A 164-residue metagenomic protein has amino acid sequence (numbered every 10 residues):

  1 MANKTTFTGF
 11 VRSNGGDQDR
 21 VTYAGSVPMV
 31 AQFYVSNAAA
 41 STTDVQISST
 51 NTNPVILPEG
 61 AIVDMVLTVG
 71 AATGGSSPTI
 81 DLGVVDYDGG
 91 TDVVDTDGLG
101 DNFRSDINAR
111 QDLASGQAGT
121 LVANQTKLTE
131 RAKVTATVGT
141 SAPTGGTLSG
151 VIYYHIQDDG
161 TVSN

Functional and structural regions predicted by a protein language model:
A2-N164: Surface-exposed, low-hydrophobicity beta-strand/loop segments enriched in small/polar/acidic residues
